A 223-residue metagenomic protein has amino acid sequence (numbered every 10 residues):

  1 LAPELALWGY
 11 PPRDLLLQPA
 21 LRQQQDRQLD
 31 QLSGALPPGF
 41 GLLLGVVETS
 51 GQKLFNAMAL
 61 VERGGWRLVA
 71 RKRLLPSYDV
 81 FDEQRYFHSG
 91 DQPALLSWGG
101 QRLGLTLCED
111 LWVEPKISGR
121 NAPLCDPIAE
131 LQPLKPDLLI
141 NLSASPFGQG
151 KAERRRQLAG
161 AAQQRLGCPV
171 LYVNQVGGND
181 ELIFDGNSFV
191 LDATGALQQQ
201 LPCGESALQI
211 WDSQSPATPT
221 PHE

Functional and structural regions predicted by a protein language model:
L1-E223: Enzyme catalytic cores with a strong preference for nitrogen-chemistry domains
